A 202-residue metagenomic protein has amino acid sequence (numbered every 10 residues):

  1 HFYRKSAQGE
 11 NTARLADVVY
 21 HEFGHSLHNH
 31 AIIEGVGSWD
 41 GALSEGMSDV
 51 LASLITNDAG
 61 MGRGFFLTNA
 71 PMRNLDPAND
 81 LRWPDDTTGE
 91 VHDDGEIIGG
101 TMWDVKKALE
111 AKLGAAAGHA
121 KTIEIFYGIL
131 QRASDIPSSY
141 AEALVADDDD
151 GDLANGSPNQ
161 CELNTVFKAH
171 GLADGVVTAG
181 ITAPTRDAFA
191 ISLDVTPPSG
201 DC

Functional and structural regions predicted by a protein language model:
H1-T185: Extracellular protease catalytic domains of secreted zymogens
G175-D201: Surface beta-strand/loop "capping" patches
